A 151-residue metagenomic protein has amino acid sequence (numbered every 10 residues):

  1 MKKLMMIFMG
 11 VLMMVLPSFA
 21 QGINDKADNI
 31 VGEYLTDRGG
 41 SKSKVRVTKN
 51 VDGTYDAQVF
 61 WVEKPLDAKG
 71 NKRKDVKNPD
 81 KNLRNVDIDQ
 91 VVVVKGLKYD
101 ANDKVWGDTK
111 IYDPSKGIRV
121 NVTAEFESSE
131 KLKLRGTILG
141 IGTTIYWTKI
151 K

Functional and structural regions predicted by a protein language model:
M1-L4: Positively charged n-region of N-terminal signal peptides that target proteins for export
I7-V15: Bacterial N-terminal signal peptides
Q21-E33: N-terminal helix-cap/turn-to-beta initiation motif at the start of protein domains
V31, D37, K42-Y112, G117-N121: Central antiparallel beta-sheet cores of small beta-barrel/beta-sandwich binding domains
R38, K49-V51, V59-W61, F126 (+2 more regions): A mature extracytoplasmic/lumenal domain signature
P114-K116, N121-E125, K131-T143: Short, exposed beta-strand-loop hairpins at the edges of beta-sheets in extracellular/periplasmic proteins
